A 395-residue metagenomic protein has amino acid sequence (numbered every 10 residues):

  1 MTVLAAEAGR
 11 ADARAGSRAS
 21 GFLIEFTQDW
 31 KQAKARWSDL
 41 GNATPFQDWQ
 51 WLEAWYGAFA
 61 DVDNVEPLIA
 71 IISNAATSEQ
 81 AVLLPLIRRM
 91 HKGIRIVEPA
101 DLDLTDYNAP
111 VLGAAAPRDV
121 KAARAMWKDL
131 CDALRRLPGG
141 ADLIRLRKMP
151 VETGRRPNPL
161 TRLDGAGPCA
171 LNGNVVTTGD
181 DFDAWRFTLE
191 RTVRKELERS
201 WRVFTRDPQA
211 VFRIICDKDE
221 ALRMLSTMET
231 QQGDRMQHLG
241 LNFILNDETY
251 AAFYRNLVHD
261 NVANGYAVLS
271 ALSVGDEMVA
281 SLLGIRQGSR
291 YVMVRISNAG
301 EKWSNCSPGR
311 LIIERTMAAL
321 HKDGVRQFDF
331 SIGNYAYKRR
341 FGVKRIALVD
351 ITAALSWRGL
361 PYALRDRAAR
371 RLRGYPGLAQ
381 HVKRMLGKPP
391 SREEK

Functional and structural regions predicted by a protein language model:
T2-F26, P150-T188, R290, K322-K395: Active-site/acyl-donor-binding loops of N-acyltransferases
G9, R199-S200, L225-S226, G309-R310 (+1 more regions): Short, flexible segments with low predicted structural confidence
S20-V97, M149-L171, D180-D183, F187-S304: A conserved beta-strand-loop-helix scaffold within acyl/acetyltransferase catalytic domains
P67, R89-P168, Q287-R345: Acyl-donor binding region in acyl/amide transferases
D101, M126-W127, F187-K195, R365-R370: Short intrinsically disordered coil segments
L112-A115, V176-G179, C216: Short beta-strand-to-loop capping motifs
P138-G139, E196-R206, A369-H381: Short, cationic low-complexity segments
